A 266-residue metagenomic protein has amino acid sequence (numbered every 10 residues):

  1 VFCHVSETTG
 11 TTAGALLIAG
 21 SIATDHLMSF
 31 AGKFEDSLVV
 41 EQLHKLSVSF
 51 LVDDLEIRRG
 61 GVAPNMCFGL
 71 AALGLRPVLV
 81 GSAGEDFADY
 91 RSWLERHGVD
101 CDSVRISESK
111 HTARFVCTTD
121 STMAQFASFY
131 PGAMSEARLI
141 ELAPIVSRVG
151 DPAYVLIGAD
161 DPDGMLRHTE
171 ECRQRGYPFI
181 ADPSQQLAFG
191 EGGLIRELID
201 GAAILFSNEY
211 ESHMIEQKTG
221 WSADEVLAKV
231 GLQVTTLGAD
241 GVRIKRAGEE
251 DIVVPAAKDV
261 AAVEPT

Functional and structural regions predicted by a protein language model:
F2-T12, L16, G220-T266: Conserved phosphate-binding/catalytic region of the ribokinase-like
F2-V78, D89-S92, D259-A262: Glycine-rich phosphate/adenosyl-contacting loop at the front of the ribokinase-like
G20-S21, G81-E85, I106, T119-S121 (+2 more regions): Cofactor-binding loop segments of dinucleotide-utilizing enzymes, especially the Rossmann-like FAD- and NAD(P)+-binding
E95-S109: A glycine-rich helix N-cap at a beta->alpha junction
S103-S107, F115-A159: Conserved phosphate-binding/catalytic loop of the ribokinase/pfkB sugar-kinase fold
R148-G150, I199, L227: A short, aliphatic-rich alpha-helical micro-motif
A153-A223, D240-V242: Conserved beta-alpha-beta core of the PfkB/ribokinase-like small-molecule kinase fold
